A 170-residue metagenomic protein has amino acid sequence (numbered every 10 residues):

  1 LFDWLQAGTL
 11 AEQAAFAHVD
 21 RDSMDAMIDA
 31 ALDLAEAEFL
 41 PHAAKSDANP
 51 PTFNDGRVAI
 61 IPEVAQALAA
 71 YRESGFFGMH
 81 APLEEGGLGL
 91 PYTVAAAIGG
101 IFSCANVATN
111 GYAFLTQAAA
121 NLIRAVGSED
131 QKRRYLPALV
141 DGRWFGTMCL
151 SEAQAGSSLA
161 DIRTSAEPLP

Functional and structural regions predicted by a protein language model:
L1-G111, D130, R134: Amphipathic, small/basic residue-rich leader segments at the start of a protein or domain
A7, C104, N121-E129, D141 (+2 more regions): Short, well-ordered loop/turn and helix-capping segments at boundaries between secondary-structure elements and domains
T52, T116-A119, D141, E152-Q154: A glycine-rich phosphate-binding loop feature that marks nucleotide/adenosyl-phosphate handling sites
A69, A96-G100, Q117-L122, M148: Contiguous, well-ordered alpha-helical segments that form the cores/surfaces of helical PPI scaffolds
L88, D130-P170: Glycine-rich, Trp-frequent "lid" loop and neighboring beta-strands that shape and gate the flavin cofactor pocket
G111-E129, G156: N-terminal glycine-rich flavin-associated loop
